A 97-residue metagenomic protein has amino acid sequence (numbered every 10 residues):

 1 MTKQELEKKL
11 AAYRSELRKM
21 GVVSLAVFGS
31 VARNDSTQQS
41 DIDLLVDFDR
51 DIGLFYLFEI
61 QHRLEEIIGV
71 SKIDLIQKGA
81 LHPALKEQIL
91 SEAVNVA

Functional and structural regions predicted by a protein language model:
M1-S24, A32-Q38, R50-A97: Catalytic core of pol beta-like nucleotidyltransferases
V27: Conserved histidines in hydrophobic membrane contexts and catalytic metal-binding motifs
D41-D43: Structural signature of the urease/amidohydrolase superfamily beta/alpha-barrel
L45-D49: Short hydrophobic/aromatic beta-strand micro-patches that form the beta-sheet surface supporting nucleotide- or nucleic
